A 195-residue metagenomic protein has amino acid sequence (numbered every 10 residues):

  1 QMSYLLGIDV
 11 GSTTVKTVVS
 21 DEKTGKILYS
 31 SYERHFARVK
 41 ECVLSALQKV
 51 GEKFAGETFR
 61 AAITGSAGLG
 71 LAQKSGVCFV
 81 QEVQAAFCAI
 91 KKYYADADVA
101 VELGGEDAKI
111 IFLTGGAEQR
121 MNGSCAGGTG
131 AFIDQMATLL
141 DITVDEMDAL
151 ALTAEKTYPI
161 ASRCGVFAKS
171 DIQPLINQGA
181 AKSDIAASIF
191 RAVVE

Functional and structural regions predicted by a protein language model:
Y4-E41, S45, E118, G123: Short glycine-rich, Thr/Ser-proximal phosphate-binding strand/loop in the N-terminal lobe of ATP-dependent enzymes
L5-D9, R60-A62, D96-V101: Short glycine-aspartate micro-motif
D9-T13, G65-S66, L103-D107, T129: A short acidic Gly-Thr/Ser loop motif
Y32-H35, G51-Q84, I111-R120: Short beta-strand-loop/turn "lid" adjacent to the catalytic site in phosphate-handling enzymes
V39-K53, V194-E195: Short, well-ordered amphipathic alpha-helical segments that serve as non-catalytic structural scaffolds within diverse
G115-K156: Glycine-rich phosphate-binding loop plus the immediately following alpha-helix
T143-L175: Internal, active-site/partner-interface "lid" segment
A168-E195: Adenine-nucleotide phosphate-binding core of ATP-dependent small-molecule kinases
